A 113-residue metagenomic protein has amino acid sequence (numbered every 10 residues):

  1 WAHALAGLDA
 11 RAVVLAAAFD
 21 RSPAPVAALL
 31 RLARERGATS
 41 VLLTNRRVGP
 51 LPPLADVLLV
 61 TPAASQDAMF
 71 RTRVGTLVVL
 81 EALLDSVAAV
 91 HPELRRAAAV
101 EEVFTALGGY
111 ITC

Functional and structural regions predicted by a protein language model:
W1-V90: Glycine-rich phosphate-binding loops that contact phosphosugars or nucleotide phosphates
V90-C113: Internal, active-site/partner-interface "lid" segment
